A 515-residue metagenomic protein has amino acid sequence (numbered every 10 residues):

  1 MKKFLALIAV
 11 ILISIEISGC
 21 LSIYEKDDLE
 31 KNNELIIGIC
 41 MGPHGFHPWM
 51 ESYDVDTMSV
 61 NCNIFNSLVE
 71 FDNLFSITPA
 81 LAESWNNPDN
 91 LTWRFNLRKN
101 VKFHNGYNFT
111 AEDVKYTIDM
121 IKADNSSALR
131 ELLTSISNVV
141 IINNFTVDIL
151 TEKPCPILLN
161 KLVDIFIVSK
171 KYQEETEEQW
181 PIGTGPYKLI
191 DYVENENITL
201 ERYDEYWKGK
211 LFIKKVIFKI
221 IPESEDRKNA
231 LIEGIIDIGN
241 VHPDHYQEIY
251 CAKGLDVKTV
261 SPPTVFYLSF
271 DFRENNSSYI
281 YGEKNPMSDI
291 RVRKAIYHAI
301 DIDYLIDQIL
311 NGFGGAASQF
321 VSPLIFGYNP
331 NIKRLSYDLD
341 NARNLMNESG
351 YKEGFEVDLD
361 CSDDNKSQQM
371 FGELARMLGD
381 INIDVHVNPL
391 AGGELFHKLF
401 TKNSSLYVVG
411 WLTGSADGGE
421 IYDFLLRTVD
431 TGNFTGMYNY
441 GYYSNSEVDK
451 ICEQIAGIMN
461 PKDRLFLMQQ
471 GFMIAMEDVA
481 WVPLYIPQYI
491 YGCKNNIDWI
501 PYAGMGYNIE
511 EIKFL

Functional and structural regions predicted by a protein language model:
I36, T110-D119, N144-D148, G185-P186 (+4 more regions): Alpha-helical secondary-structure segments
G38-P88, D119, I182-T184: N-terminal lobe/hinge region of extracytoplasmic solute-binding protein
D72-S76, N160-K215, E225, L339-D340 (+1 more regions): Gly/Pro-rich hinge or "lid" segments in bacterial periplasmic/extracellular proteins
N86, R130-K171: Surface-exposed binding/hinge segments that line and control ligand-binding clefts or catalytic entry sites
E175, D204-I249, D384-H386: Ligand-site clamp/hinge motif
E283, H298, G315-E348, K366-Q369: Structural transition elements
R291-K294, I306, D384-L395, F400 (+2 more regions): Extracytoplasmic/peripheral linker and loop segments enriched in polar/acidic and small residues with frequent Thr/Pro
Y491-L515: Long beta-strand-rich cores associated with HINT superfamily self-processing modules
